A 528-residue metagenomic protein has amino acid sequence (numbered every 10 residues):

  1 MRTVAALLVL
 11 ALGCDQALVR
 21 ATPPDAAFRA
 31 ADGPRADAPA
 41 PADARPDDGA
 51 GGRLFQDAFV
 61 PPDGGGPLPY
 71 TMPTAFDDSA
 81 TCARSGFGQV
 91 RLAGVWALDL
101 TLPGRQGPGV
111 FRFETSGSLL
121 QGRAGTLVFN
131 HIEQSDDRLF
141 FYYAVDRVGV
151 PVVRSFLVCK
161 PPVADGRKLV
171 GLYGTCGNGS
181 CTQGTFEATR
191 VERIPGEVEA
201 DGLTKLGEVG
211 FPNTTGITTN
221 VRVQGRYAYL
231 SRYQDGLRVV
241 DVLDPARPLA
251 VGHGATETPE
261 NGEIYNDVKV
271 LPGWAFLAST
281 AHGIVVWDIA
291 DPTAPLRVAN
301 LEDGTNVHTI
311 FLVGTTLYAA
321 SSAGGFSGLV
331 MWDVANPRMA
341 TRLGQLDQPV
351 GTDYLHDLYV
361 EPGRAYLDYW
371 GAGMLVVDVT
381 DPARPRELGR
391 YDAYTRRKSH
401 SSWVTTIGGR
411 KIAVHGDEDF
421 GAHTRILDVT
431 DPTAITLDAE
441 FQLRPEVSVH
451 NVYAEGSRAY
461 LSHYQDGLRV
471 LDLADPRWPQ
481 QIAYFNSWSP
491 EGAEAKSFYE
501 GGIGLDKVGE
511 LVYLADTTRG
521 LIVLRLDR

Functional and structural regions predicted by a protein language model:
M1-L7: Sec-dependent signal peptide recognition, specifically the positively charged N-region followed immediately by
A11-G13: C-terminal motif of bacterial Sec signal peptides marking the signal peptidase cleavage site
L18, P24, F28, G33 (+1 more regions): Feature marking well-ordered beta-strand scaffolds used for ligand recognition
R35-P39: Compositionally biased, proline/threonine/alanine/serine-rich low-complexity intrinsically disordered stretches
